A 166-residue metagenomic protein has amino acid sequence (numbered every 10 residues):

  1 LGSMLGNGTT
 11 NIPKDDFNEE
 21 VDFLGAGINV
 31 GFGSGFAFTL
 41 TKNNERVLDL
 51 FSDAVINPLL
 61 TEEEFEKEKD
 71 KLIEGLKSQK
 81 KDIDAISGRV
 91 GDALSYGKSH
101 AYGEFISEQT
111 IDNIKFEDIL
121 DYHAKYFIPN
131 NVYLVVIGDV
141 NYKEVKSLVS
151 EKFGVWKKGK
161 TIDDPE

Functional and structural regions predicted by a protein language model:
L1-G2, V21, G35, F51 (+4 more regions): Buried hydrophobic packing residues in well-ordered domains
L1-T41, K81, A101-F105: M16/MPP (pitrilysin/insulinase) zinc-metallopeptidase core fold and M16-derived inactive scaffolds
N7-P13, F38-K69: M16/insulysin-pitrilysin zinc metalloprotease superfamily fold
G8, A54, Q79-P129, V140-Y142 (+1 more regions): Scaffold signal of the M16-like zinc-metallopeptidase fold and its non-catalytic homologs
I12, D16, V21-F23, F32-S34 (+5 more regions): Extracytoplasmic
N18-F23, L59-K77, G88, N141 (+1 more regions): Acidic/histidine-enriched alpha-helical segments
S34-T39, L72-I73, S107-E108, Y133-N141: Conserved short loop/turn motifs at secondary-structure junctions
Y133-E166: An aromatic/glycine/proline-enriched structural segment found at the starts of mature extracellular/organellar domains
